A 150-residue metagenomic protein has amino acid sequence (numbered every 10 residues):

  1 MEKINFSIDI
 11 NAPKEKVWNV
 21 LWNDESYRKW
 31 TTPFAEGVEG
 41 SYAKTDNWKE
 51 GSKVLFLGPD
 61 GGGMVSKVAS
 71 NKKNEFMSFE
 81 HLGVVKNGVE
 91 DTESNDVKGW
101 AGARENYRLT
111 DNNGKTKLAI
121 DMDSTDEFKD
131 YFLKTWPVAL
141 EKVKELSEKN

Functional and structural regions predicted by a protein language model:
M1-S41: Hydrophobic ligand-binding cavity/cleft-lining segments
K3-W18, K53-K73, D130: Generic detector of contiguous secondary-structure segments
N11-E15, A69-M77, R108-K117, E145-K149: A short, structured loop/turn motif at beta-sheet edges
V17-L21, Y27, V54, V68 (+4 more regions): Hydrophobic pocket/interface hotspot
E36, P59-N112: Hydrophobic-ligand binding "helix-grip"
V38, Y42-S52: A solvent-exposed, acidic/Ser-Thr-rich amphipathic alpha-helical stretch
L82-K86, D121-E127: Short, solvent-exposed aromatic-acidic interface loops
K98-A101, D123-N150: A conserved amphipathic terminal alpha-helix motif
